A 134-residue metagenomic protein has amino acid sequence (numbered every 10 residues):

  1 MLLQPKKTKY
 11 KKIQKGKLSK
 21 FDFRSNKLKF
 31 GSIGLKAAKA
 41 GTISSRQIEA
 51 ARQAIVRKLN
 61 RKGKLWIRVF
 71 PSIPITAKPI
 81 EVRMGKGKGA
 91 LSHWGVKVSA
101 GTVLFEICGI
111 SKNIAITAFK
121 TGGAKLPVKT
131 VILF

Functional and structural regions predicted by a protein language model:
M1-F134: Ribosome-associated RNA-binding proteins
